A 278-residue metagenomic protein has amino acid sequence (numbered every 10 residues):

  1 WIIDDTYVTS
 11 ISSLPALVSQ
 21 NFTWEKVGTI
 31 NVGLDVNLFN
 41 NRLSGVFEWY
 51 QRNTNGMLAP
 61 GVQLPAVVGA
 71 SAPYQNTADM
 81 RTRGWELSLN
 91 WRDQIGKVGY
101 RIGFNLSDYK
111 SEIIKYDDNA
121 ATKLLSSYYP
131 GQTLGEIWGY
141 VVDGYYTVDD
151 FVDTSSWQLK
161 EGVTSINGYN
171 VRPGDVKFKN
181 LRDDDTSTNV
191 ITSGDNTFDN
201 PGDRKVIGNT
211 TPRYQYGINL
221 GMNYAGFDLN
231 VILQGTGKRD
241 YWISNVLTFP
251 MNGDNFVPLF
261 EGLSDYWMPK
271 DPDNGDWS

Functional and structural regions predicted by a protein language model:
W1-V141: Extracellular/periplasmic, surface-exposed regions of secreted and cell-surface proteins
L14-P15, P201, R213: Flexible glycine/proline-enriched surface loops and loop-helix/loop-strand junctions
L43-G45, Y100-I102, I218, Y224-V231: Transmembrane beta-strands of outer-membrane beta-barrel proteins
Y50-G56, L64-A66, G235-R239, V246-N252: Active/binding-pocket-proximal capping segment
Q94-G208, T248-N252, V257-W277: Conserved small-residue
T211-Q215, M222: Short, well-structured alpha-helical interface segments that form or flank functional binding sites
Y224-S244: Glycine-rich phosphate/pyrophosphate-binding loops and their adjacent beta-strand/loop elements at enzyme active sites
